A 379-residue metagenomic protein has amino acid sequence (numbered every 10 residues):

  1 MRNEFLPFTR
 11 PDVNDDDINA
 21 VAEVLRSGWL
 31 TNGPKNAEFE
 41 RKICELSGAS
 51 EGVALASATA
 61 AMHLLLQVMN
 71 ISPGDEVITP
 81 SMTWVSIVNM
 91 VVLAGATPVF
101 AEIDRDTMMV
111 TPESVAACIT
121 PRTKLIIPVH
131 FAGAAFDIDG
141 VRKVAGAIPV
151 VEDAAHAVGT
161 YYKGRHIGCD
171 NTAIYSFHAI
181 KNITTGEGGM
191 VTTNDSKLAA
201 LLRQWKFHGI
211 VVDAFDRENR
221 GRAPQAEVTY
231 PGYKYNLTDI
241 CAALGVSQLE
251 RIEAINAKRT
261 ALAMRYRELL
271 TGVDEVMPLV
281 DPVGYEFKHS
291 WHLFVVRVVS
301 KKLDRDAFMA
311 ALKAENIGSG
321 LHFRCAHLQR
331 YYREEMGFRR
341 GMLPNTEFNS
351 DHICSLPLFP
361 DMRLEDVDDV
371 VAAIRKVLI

Functional and structural regions predicted by a protein language model:
M1-L30, P34, E227-T229, P357: N-terminal "arm"/small-domain region of PLP-dependent enzymes with the aminotransferase-like
W29-E76, M90-A94, F100-E102: Phosphate-binding glycine-rich loop
A37-R41, L46-V53, E113, A117 (+4 more regions): PLP-dependent aminotransferase class I/II
V53, I78, V99, P149-V151 (+3 more regions): Structural detector of well-ordered beta-strand residues that form the stable sheet scaffold of enzyme domains
A61-L66, I87, G189, G245: Buried hydrophobic packing segments
Q67-A154, Y161: PLP-dependent aminotransferase-like
P149-T185, P224-T229: Conserved active-site segment immediately N-terminal to the catalytic lysine that forms the internal aldimine
Y175-S176, G189-N194, V246: Short beta-strand-to-turn element immediately C-terminal to the catalytic PLP-Schiff-base lysine in fold type I
